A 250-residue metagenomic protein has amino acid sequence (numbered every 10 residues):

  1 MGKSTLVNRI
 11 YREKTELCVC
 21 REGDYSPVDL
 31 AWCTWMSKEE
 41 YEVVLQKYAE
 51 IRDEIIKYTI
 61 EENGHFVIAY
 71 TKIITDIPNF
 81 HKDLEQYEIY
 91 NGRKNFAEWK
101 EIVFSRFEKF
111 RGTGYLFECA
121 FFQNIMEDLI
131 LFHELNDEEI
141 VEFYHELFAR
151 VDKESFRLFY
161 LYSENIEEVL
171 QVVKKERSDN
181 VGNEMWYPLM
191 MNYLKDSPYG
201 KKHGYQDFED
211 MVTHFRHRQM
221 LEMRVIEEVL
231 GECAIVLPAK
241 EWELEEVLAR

Functional and structural regions predicted by a protein language model:
S4: Walker A/P-loop
Y11-A69, E127-L129: Conserved substrate/cofactor phosphate-moiety recognition/catalytic segment in nucleotide-dependent phosphotransferases
D24-S26, A120-N124, E164-E167, E241-E243: Short, solvent-exposed loop/turn segments at secondary-structure junctions
E54-D152, Y162: Glycine-rich phosphate-binding loop used to anchor ATP phosphates in small-molecule kinases, encompassing both
K109-T113, E146-F159, R218-V236: A structural motif corresponding to the C-terminal end of an alpha-helix and its immediate exit/capping segment
F117-A120, D137-Y193: Conserved phosphate-donor/acceptor-positioning beta-strand/loop module used by diverse small-molecule
M185-R250: NTP-dependent small-molecule kinase module
